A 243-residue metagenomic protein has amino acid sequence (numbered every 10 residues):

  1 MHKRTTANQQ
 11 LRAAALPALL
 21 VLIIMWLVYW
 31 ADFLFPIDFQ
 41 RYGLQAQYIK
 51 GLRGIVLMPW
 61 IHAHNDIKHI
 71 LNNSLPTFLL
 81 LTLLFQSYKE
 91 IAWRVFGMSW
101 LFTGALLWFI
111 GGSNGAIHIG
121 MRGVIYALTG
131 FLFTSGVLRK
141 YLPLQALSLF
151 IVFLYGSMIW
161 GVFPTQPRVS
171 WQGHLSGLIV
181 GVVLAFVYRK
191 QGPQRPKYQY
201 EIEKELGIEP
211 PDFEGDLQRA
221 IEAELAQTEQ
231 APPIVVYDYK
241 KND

Functional and structural regions predicted by a protein language model:
M1-Q10, G161-D243: C-terminal transmembrane module of polytopic alpha-helical membrane proteins
L11-G104, W108-H118, V169: N-terminal TM1-TM2 helical hairpin plus the immediately adjacent luminal interfacial "cap"
M25, V56, H69, G123 (+2 more regions): Divalent metal-coordination and catalytic microenvironments
L71-Y88, A127-V137, I179-Q191: Membrane-interfacial alpha-helical segments at the cytosolic side of multi-pass membrane proteins
G97-L101, R122-T129: Hydrophobic alpha-helical segments embedded in the membrane of multi-pass proteins
M98-L101, Q145-Y155: Central hydrophobic cores of alpha-helical transmembrane segments in multi-pass integral membrane proteins
L107-I125, I159-L175: Interfacial helix-loop-helix junctions of multi-pass membrane proteins
S135-S148, R168: Membrane-helix boundary/juxtamembrane motif in polytopic membrane proteins
